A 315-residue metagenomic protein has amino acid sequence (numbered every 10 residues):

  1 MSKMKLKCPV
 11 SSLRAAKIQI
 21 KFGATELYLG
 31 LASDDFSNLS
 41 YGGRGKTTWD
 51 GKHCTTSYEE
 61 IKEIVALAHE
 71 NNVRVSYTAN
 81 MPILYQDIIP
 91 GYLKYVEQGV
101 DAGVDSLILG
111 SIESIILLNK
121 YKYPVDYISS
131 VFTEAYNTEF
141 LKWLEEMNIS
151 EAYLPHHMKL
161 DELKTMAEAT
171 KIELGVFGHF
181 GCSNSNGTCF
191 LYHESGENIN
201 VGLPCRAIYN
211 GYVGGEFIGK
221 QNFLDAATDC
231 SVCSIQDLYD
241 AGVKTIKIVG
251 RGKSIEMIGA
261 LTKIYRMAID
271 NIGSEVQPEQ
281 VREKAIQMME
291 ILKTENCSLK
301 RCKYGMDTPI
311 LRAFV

Functional and structural regions predicted by a protein language model:
S2-T133, Y153, L160-V315: Active-site pocket-lining/capping segments in soluble small-molecule metabolic enzymes
N137-E139: Conserved nucleotide-cofactor-binding alpha/beta core module
N148-I149: As written
